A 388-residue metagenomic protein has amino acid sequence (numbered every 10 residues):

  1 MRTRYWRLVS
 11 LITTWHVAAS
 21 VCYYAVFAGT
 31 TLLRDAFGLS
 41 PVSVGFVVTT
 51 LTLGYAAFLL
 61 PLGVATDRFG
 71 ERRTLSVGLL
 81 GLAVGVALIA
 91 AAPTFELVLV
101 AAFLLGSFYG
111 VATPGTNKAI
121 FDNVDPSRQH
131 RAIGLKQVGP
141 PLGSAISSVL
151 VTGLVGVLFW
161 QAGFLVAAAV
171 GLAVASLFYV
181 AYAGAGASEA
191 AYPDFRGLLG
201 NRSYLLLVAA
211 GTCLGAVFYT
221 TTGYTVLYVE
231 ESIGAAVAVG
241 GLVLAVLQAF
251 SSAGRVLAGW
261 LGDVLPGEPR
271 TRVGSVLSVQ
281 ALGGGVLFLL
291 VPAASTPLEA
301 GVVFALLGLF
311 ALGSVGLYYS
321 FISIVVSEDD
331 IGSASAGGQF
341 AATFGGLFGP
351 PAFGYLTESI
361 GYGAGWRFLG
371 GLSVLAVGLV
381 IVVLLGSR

Functional and structural regions predicted by a protein language model:
V26-F27, S203-A245, A249-V256: Extracytoplasmic gate region of multi-pass secondary transporters
G38, G70, A90-E96, G234 (+1 more regions): Helix-breaking motifs and short loop linkers at transmembrane-helix boundaries and internal kinks in secondary membrane
A57-T94: Conserved MFS/SLC helix-loop-helix module at the cytosolic interface between two early adjacent transmembrane helices
F58-G70, R255-P269: Helix-to-loop junctions at the C-terminal end of transmembrane segments in multipass secondary transporters
L99-L142: Cytoplasmic helix-loop-helix junction between adjacent transmembrane helices in 12-TM secondary transporters
S127, L135-A183: Helix-loop-helix hairpin linking two adjacent transmembrane segments in secondary transporters
R270-L317: C-terminal transmembrane helical hairpin of 12-TM major facilitator-type secondary transporters
S323-Y362, L369: A late C-terminal transmembrane helix in Major Facilitator Superfamily
